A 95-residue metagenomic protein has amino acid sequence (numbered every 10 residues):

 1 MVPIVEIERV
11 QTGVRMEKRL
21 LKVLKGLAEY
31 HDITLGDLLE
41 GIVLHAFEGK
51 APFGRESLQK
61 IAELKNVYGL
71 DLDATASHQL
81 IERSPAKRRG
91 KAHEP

Functional and structural regions predicted by a protein language model:
M1-E6: Arg/Lys-rich, low-complexity, intrinsically disordered N-terminal tails that contact nucleic acids
V10-L24: Short amphipathic alpha-helix starts
L24-K25, L39: Short hydrophobic alpha-helical segments that form membrane-spanning helices or hydrophobic packing faces of helical
A28: The alpha-helix within a helix-turn-helix
H31-L58: Short, basic amphipathic alpha-helical segments that act as recognition/interaction helices in nucleic-acid-binding
E48-K91: Short, positively charged interaction helices/loops
H93-P95: Charged (often Lys/Glu-rich) extended helix/loop segments that serve as interaction or gating elements
